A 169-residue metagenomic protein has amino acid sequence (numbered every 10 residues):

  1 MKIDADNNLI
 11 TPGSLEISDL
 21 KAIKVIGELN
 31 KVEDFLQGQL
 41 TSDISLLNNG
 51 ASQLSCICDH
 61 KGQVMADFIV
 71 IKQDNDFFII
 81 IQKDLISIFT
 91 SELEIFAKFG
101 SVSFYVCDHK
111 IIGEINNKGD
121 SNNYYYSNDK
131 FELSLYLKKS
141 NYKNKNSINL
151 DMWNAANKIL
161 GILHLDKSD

Functional and structural regions predicted by a protein language model:
M1-D169: Basic, glycine/lysine-rich polyanion-binding surfaces/domains
